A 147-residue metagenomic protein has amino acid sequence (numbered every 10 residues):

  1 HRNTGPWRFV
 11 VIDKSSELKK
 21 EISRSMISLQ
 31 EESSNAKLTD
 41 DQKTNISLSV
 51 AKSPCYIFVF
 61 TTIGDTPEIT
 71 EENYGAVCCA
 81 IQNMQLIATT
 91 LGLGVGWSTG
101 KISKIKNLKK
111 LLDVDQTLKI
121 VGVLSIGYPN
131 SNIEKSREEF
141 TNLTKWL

Functional and structural regions predicted by a protein language model:
H1-K52: N-terminal amphipathic, basic helical "cap/leader" segment at the start of enzyme domains
K14-S16, T62-G64, Y128-S131: Short loop segments at secondary-structure junctions
D41-T44, L108-K110, P129-N130: Glycine-rich, charged/polar anion/phosphate-binding loops that engage phosphate groups from diverse ligands
A51-V59: Short coil-to-beta-strand
I57, I63-K109: Small-aliphatic-rich amphipathic alpha-helix that forms the alpha element of a beta-alpha
L108-V121: Short, electropositive alpha-helical surface patch
V121-L147: C-terminal helix-cap and adjacent tail motif
